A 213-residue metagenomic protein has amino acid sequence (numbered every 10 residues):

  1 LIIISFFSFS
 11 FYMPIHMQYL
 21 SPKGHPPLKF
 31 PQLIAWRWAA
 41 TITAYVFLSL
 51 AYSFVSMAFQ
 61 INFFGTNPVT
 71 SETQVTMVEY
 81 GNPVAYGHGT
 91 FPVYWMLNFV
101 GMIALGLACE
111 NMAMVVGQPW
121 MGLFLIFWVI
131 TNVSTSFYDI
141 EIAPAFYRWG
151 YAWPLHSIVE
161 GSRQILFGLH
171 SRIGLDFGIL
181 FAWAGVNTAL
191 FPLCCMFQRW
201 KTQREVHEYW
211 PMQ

Functional and structural regions predicted by a protein language model:
L1-Q213: Membrane-spanning alpha-helical segments of multipass transporters and channels
